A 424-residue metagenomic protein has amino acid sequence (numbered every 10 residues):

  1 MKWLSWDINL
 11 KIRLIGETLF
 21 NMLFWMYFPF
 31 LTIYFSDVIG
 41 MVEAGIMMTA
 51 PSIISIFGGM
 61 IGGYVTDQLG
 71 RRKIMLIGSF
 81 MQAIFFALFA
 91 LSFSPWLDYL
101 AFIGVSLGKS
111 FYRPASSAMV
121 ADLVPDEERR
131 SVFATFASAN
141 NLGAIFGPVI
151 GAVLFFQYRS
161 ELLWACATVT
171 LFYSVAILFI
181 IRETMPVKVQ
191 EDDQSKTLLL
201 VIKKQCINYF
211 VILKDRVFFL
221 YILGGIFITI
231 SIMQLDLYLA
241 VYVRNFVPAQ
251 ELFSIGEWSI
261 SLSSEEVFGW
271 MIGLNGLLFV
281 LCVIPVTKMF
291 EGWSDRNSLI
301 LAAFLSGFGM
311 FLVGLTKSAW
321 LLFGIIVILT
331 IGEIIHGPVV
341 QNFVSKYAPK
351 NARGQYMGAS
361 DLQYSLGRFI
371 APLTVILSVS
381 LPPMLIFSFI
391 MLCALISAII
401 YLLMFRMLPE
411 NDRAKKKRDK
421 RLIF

Functional and structural regions predicted by a protein language model:
M1-D7, T184-I222, R418-F424: Juxtamembrane intracellular "pre-TM" segments in multi-pass secondary transporters
W3-S52, F219-G224, T229-I255: Helix-loop boundary and gating motifs at the non-cytosolic
S52-M60, A144-I145, G276-I284, R368-F369: Residue-level signature of mid-helix packing/kink "hotspots" within the transmembrane helices of 12-pass Major
G59-G70, F155, L281-D295: Helix-to-loop junctions at the C-terminal end of transmembrane segments in multipass secondary transporters
K73-L88, N297-L312: Structural signature of the two symmetry-related core transmembrane helices
A90-F102, G314-I326: Helix-loop junctions at membrane interfaces in 12-TM secondary transporters
I103-N141: Cytoplasmic helix-loop-helix junction between adjacent transmembrane helices in 12-TM secondary transporters
S174-D193, L403-K416: Helix-loop junctions on the cytosolic side of multi-pass membrane transporters, especially the intracellular loop
